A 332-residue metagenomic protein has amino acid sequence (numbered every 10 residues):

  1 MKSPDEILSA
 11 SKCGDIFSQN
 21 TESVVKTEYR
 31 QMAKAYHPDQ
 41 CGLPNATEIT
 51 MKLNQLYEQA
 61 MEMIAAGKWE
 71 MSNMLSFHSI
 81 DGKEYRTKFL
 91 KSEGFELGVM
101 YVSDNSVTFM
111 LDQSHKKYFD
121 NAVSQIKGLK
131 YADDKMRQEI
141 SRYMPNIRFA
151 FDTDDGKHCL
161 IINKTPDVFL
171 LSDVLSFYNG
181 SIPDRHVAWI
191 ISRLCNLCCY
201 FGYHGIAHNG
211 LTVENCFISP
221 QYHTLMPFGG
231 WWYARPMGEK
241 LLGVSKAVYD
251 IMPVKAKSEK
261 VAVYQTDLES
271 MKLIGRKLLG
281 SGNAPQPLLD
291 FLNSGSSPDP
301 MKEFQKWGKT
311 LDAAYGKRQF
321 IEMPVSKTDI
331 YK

Functional and structural regions predicted by a protein language model:
M1-Q40, K52-A66, M74-L75: N-terminal J-domain/J-like co-chaperone modules of DnaJ/Hsp40 proteins
L75-K91: Conserved N-terminal boundary motif of the eukaryotic protein kinase catalytic domain
R86-N146: ATP-binding glycine-rich loop module of kinase domains
R142-A188: Conserved structural core of kinase catalytic domains
R185-L197: Conserved alphaE helix
C198-P220: Catalytic-loop of the protein kinase fold
T224-G316, I321, V325-K332: C-lobe/activation-segment region of protein kinase-like
